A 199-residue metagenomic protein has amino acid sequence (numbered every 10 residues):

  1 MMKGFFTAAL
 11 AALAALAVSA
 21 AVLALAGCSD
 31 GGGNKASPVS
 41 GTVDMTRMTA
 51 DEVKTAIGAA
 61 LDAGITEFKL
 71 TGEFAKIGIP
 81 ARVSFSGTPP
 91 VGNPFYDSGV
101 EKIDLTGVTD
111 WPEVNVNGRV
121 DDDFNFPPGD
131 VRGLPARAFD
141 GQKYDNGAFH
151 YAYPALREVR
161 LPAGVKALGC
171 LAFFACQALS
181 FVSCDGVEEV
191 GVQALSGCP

Functional and structural regions predicted by a protein language model:
M1-A26: Sec-dependent bacterial lipoprotein signal peptides
M1-G4, G27-K35, K54-T55: Sec-type signal peptide cleavage vicinity
A12, G31-G33, G169, G186 (+1 more regions): Small-residue-biased low-complexity repeat regions
S19-M45: Bacterial Sec-dependent N-terminal signal peptides
S40-A63: Acidic Gly/Asp/Thr-rich repetitive segments characteristic of extracellular carbohydrate-active and adhesion proteins
V43-M45, I65-K76, G99-G133, G147-A167 (+2 more regions): Structural signature of tandem-repeat unit edges
E52-A60, I77-Y96, V116-G118, A138 (+1 more regions): Short, T/G/N/S-enriched strand-turn elements that build extracellular solenoid repeat scaffolds
